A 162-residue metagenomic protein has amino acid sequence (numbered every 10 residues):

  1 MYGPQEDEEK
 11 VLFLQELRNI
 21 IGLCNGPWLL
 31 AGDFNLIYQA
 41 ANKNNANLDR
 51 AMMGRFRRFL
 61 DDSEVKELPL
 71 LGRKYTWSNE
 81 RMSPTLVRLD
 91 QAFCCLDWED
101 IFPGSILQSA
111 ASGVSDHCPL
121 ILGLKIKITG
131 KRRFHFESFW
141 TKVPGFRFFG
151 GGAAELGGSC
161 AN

Functional and structural regions predicted by a protein language model:
M1-N162: A shared catalytic/ligand-binding motif for oxyanion handling
